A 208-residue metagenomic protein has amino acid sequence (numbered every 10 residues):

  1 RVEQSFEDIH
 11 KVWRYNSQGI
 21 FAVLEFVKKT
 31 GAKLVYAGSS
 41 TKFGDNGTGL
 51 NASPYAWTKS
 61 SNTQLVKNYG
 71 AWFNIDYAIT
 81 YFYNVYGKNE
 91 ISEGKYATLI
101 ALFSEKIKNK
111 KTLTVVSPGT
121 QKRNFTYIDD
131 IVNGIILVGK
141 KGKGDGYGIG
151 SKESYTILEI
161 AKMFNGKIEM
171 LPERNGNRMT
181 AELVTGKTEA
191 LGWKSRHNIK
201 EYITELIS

Functional and structural regions predicted by a protein language model:
R1-V85: N-terminal Rossmann-like NAD(P)+-binding domain of SDR-like oxidoreductases, especially those catalyzing
E7, Y15-Q18, A52-S53, W57 (+5 more regions): Residue-level signal for the nucleotide or nucleotide-sugar donor/cofactor binding architecture
V23, V66, F103, K187-E189: Structural element of the ATP-grasp superfamily
N46, K88-I91, L158, K187: Short beta-loop-alpha junction of Rossmann-like oxidoreductase domains
P54-A56, K67-R123, I128-G139, K162-N165: NAD(P)-dependent short-chain dehydrogenase/reductase
I107-S208: C-terminal substrate-binding subdomain of Rossmann-fold SDR/epimerase-dehydratase oxidoreductases
